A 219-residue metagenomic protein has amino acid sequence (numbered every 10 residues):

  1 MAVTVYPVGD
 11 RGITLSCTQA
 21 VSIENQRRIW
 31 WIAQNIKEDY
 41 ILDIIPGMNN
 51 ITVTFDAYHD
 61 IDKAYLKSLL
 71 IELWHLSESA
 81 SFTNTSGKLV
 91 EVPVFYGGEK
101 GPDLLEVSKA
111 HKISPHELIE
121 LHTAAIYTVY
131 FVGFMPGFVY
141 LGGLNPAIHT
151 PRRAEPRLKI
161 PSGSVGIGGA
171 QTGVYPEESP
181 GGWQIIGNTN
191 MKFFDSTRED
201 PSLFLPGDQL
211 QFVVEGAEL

Functional and structural regions predicted by a protein language model:
M1-L219: Glycine-rich active-site loops that engage anionic ligands at enzyme catalytic sites
